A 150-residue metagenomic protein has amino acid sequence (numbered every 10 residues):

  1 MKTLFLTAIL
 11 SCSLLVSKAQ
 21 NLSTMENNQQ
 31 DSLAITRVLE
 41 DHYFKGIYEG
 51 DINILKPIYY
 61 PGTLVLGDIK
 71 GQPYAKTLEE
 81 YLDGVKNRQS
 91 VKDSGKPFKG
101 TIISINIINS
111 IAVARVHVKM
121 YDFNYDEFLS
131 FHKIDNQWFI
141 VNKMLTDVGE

Functional and structural regions predicted by a protein language model:
M1-N27: Bacterial Sec-dependent N-terminal signal peptides
Q20-N53, P57: Short, low-complexity N-terminal intrinsically disordered segments enriched in polar/charged residues
F44, Y48-E49, Y60, L64 (+2 more regions): Sec-exported extracytoplasmic/periplasmic mature domains
L55, T63, A114, F131: Hydrophobic pocket/interface hotspot
L64-Y74: A short gly/proline-enriched turn/hairpin at secondary-structure junctions
I69, L78-F123: Surface-exposed, charged secondary-structure patches
N124-E150: Short beta-strand edge/turn micro-motifs at domain boundaries
